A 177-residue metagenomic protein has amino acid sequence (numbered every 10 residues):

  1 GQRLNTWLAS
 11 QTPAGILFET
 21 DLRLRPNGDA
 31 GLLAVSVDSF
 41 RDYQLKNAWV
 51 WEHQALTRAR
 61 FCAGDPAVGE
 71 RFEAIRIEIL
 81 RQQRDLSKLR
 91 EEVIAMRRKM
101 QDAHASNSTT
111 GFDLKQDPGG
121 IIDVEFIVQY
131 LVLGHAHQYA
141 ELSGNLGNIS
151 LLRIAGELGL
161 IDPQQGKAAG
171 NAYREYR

Functional and structural regions predicted by a protein language model:
G1-R177: A nucleotide- and high-energy phosphate-metabolite-utilizing enzyme signature
